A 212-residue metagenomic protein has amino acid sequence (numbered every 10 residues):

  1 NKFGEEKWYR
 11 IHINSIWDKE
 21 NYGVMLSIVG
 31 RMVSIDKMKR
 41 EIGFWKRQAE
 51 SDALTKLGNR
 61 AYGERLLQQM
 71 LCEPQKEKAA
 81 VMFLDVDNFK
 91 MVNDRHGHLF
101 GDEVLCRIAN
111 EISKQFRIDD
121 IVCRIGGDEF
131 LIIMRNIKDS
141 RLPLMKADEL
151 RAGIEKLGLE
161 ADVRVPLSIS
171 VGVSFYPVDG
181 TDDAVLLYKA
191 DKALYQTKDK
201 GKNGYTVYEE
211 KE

Functional and structural regions predicted by a protein language model:
N1-W17, I118, M145: PAS-family sensory domains
F3, H12-E20, R31-S34, N136 (+1 more regions): PAS-family sensory domains and close relatives that share small-molecule sensor folds
E5, R124, A152-S170, K198 (+1 more regions): Catalytic core regions of nucleotide second-messenger enzymes
W8-I16, V24-A53, A61-L71, I121: Signal-transducing coiled-coil linker helices
K19, I35-M38, F89, S140 (+1 more regions): Sensory-module boundary signal marking interfaces of small helical input modules and downstream signaling cores
K46-E50, N59-A80, D87-R117, C123-I132 (+3 more regions): Conserved long alpha-helical elements within nucleotide-processing catalytic cores of c-di-GMP signaling and class III
V81, F130, I169-V173: A structural signal for short, well-ordered beta-strand segments
V122, S170-D179, V185-K200, T206-E212: Cyclic nucleotide signaling catalytic output domains
